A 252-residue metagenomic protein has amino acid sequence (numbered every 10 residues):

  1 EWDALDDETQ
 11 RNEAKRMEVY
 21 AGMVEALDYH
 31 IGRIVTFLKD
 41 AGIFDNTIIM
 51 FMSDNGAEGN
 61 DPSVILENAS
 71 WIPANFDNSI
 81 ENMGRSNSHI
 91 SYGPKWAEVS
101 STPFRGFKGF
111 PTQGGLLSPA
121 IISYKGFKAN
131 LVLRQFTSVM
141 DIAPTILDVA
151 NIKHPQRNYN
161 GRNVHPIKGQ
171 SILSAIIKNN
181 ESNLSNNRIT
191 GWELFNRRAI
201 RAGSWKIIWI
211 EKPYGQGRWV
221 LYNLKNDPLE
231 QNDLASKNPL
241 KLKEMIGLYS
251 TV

Functional and structural regions predicted by a protein language model:
E1-L27, N46: Anion-binding catalytic surfaces of enzymes that hydrolyze or transfer phosphate/sulfate esters
Q10-Y20, F127-L131, N158, E230-Q231: Glycine- and acidic
R16-I34, I142, K241, M245-L248: Alpha-helical packing segments of well-folded alpha/beta enzyme cores
D28, I34-G42, N55-S63, Y124-K125 (+4 more regions): A generic secondary-structure signal for well-formed alpha-helical elements
T36-S123: Histidine-centered active-site microenvironments of extracellular/periplasmic hydrolases and transferases
S86-Q113, F127-L224, K241, V252: C-terminal cap/loop subdomain of S1 sulfatases and analogous C-terminal strand-loop tails that border
D227: Intrinsically disordered, low-complexity polar regions and short flexible loop motifs
S236: Phosphate-coordinating loops and pocket residues in cytosolic domains that bind phosphorylated ligands
